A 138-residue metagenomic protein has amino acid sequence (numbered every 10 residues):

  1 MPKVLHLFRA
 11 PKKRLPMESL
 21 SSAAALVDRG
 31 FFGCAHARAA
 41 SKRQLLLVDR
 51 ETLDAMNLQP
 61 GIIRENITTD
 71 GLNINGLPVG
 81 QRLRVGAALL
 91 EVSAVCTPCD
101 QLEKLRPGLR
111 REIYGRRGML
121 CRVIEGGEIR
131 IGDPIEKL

Functional and structural regions predicted by a protein language model:
M1-L138: Metal-cofactor-dependent catalytic cores
